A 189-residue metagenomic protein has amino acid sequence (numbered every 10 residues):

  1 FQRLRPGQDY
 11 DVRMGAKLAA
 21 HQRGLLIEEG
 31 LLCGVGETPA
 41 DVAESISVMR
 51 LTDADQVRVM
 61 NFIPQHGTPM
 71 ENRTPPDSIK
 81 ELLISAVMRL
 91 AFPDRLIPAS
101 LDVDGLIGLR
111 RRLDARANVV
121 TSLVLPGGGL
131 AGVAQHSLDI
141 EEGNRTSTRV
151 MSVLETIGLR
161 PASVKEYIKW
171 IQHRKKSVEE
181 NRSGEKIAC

Functional and structural regions predicted by a protein language model:
F1-G24, L32-D53, T68-I79: Conserved non-cysteine loop/helix-boundary elements of the Radical SAM core domain that shape
I27-L32, V59-I63: Short beta-strands and strand-loop turn motifs
G30, S45-S47, S85, G108: Short, flexible coil/linker segments at or flanking structured domains
T52-C189: Auxiliary Fe-S-binding modules of radical SAM enzymes
